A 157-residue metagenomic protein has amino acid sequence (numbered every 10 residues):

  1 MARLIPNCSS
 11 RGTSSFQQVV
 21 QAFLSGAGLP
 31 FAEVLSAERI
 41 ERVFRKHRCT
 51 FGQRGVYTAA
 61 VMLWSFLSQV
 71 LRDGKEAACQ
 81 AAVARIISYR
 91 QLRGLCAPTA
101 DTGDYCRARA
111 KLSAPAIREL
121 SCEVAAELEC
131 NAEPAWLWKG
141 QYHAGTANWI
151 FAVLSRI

Functional and structural regions predicted by a protein language model:
M1-I157: Conserved, well-structured functional cores that handle cations and Mg-NTP chemistry
